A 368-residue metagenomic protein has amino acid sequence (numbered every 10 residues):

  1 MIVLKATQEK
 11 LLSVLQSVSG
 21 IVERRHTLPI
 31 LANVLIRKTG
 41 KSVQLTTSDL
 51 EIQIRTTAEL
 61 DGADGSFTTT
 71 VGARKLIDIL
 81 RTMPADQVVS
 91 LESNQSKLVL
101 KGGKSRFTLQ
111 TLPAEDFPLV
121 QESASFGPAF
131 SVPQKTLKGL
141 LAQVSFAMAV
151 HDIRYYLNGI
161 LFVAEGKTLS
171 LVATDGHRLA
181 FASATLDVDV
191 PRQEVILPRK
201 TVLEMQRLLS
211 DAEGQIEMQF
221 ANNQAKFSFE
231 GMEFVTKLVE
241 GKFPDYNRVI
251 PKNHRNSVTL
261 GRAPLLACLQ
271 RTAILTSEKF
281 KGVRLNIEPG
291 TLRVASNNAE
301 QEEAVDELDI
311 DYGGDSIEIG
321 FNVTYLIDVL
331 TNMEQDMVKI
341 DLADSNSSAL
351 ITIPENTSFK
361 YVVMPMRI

Functional and structural regions predicted by a protein language model:
M1-I368: Structural preference for solvent-exposed beta-strand-turn elements and adjacent flexible terminal/loop segments within
